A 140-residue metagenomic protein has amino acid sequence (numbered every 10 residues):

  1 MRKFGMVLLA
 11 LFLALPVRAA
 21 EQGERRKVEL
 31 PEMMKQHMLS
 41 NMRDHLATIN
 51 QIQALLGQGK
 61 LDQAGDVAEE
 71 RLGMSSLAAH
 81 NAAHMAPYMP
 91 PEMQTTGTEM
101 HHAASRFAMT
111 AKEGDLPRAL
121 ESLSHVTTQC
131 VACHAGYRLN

Functional and structural regions predicted by a protein language model:
M1-L8: Bacterial N-terminal signal peptides that target proteins for export
L9-A10, I52: Enrichment for repetitive, rod-forming helical segments
A10-R18: Hydrophobic h-region of N-terminal signal peptides that target proteins for export in Gram-negative bacteria
A20-N140: Sequence context surrounding c-type heme c attachment/ligation sites in exported
